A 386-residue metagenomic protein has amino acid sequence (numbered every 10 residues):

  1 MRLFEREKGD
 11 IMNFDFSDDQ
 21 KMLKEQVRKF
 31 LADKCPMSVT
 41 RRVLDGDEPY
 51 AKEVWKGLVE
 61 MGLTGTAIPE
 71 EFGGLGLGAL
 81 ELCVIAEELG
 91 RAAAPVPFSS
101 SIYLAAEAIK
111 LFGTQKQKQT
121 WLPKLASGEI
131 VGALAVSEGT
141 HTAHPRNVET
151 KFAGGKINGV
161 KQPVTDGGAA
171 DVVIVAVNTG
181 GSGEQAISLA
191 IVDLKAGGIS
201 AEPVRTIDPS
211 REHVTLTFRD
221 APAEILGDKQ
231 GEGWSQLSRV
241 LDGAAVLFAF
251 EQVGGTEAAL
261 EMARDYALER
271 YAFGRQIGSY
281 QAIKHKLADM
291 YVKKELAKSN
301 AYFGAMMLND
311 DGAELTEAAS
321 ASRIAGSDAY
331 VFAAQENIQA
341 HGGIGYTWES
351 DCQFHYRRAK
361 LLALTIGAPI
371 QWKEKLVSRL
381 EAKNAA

Functional and structural regions predicted by a protein language model:
R2-I11: Short, Lys/Arg-enriched N-terminal segments with co-localized hydrophobic residues within the first ~10-30 amino acids
D10-A92, F112-Q117, K124, G128 (+2 more regions): Alpha-helical interface subdomain recognition
A94-K116: N-terminal glycine-rich flavin-associated loop
L111-G113, V175-N178, I191-L194, T217-D220 (+1 more regions): Short beta-strand-to-turn element immediately C-terminal to the catalytic PLP-Schiff-base lysine in fold type I
W121-P123, G139-T140, E149-T150, K161-T165 (+3 more regions): A generic local secondary-structure boundary/capping motif
G128-E138: A short, Trp-centered hydrophobic/proline-enriched beta-strand micro-motif
A135, V160-S200: A short core secondary-structure module
H141-E149, P163-V164, D193-I225: Flexible, small-/acidic-enriched active-site or ligand-binding loops
